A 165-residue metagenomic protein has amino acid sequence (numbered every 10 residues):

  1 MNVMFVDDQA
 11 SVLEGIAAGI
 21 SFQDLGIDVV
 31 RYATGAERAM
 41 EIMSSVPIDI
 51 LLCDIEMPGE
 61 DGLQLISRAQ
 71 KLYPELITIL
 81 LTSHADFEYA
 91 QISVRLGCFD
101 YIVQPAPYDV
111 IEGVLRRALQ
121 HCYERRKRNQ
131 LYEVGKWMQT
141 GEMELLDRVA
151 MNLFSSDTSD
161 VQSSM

Functional and structural regions predicted by a protein language model:
D7, D54: Active-site residues of response regulator receiver
A10-R31: Two-component/phosphorelay signaling modules centered on CheY-like receiver
Y32-I50: Acidic, metal-coordinating helix/loop segments flanking the phosphotransfer/catalytic sites of two-component signaling
G35, D61-Q64, T82: Acidic catalytic/metal-coordinating carboxylates
E41, L63-Y73: Short amphipathic alpha-helix used as the core "switch/output" element in two-component signaling
M57: Receiver (REC) domain active-site loop signature in two-component systems and cognate sites in sensor histidine kinases
V103-M165: Interdomain helical linkers/hinges and coiled-coil/dimerization scaffolds that transmit conformational signals
